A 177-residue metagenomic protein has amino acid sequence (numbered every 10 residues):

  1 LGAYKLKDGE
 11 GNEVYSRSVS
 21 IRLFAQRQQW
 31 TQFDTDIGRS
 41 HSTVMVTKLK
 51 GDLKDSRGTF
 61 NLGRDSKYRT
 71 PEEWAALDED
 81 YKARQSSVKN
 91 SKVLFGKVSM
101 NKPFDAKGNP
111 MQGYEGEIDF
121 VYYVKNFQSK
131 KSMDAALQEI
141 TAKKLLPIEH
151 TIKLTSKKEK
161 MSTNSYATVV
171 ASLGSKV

Functional and structural regions predicted by a protein language model:
L1-G113, M161-S162: OB-fold ssDNA-binding interfaces and closely related basic DNA-contact patches used across DNA replication/repair
S91-G174: Extended serine/threonine-enriched, polar tracts that run as long, contiguous segments within proteins
V177: Extended, charge-rich, solvent-exposed interface segments
